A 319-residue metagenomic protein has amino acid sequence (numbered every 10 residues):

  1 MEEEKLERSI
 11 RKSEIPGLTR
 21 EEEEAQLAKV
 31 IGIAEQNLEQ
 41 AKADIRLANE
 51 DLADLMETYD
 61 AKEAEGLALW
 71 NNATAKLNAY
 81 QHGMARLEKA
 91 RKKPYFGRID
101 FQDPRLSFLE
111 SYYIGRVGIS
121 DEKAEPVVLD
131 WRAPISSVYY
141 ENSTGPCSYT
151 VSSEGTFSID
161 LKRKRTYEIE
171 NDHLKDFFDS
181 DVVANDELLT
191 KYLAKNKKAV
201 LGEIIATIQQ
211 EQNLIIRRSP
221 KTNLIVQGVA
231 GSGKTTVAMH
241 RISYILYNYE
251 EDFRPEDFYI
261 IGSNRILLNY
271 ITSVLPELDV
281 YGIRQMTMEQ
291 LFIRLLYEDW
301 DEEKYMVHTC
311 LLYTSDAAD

Functional and structural regions predicted by a protein language model:
M1-I205, Q209, N213-L214: Extended, charged low-complexity regulatory segments
I215-K221: Phosphate-binding P-loop
V226: Hydrophobic anchor at the beta1->P-loop junction of P-loop NTPases
A230: The conserved Walker
T235: Walker A/P-loop
A238-S243: Motif I (Walker A/P-loop) of helicase-class P-loop NTPases
L246-S315: Alpha-helical nucleic-acid-binding subdomain of P-loop helicases immediately C-terminal to the Walker A/P-loop
A318: Conserved Walker B
